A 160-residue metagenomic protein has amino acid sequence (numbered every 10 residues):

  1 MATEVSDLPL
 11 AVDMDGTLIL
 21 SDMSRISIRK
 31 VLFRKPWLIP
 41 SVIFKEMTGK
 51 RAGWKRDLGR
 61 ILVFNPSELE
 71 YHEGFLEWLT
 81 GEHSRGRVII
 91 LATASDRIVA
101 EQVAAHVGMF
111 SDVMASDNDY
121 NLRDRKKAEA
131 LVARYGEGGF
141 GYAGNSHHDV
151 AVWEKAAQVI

Functional and structural regions predicted by a protein language model:
M1-D7, F64-I160: C-terminal cap/substrate-recognition subdomain and adjoining C-terminal extension of metal-dependent phosphatase-like
A2-G59: Active-site neighborhood of HAD-like aspartate-dependent phosphohydrolases
